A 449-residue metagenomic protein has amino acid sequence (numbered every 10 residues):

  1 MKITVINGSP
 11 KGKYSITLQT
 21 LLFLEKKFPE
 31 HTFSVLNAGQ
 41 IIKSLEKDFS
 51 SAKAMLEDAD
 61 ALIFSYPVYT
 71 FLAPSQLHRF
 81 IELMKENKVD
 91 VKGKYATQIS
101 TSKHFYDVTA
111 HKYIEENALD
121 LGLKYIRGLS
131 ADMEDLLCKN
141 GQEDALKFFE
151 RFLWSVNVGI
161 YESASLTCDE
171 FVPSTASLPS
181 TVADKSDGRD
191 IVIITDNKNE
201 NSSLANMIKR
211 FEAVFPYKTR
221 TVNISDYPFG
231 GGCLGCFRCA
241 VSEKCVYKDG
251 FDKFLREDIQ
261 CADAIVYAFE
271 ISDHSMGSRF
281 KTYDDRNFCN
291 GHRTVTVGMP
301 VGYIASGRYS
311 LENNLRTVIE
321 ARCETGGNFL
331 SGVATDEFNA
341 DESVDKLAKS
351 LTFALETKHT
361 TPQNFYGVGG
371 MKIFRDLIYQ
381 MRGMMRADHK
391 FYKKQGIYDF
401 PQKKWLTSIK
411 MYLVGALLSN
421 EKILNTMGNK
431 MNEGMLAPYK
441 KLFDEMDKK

Functional and structural regions predicted by a protein language model:
M1-N87, L146-L153, S163-N290, D345-K449: N-terminal beta1-alpha1-beta2 submodule of the flavodoxin-like/Rossmannoid cofactor-binding fold
I6-N7, Y303, F338-N339: Ligand-binding pocket scaffold of soluble enzyme catalytic domains
P10-G12, I42, T70, T101-F105 (+5 more regions): Short histidine/acidic/glycine/proline-rich micro-motifs that form metal- and phosphate-coordinating active-site loops
E86-V89, F105, E116-K124, W154 (+2 more regions): Alpha-helix capping at helix-to-loop junctions
K92-M133, N140, V297-D336: Short, glycine-/small-residue-rich phosphate/pyrophosphate-handling segment
D120-T167, T325-H359: A charged, well-structured terminal subsegment
S186-G188, T296-M299: Short gly/pro-enriched beta-turn/loop segments at secondary-structure junctions
